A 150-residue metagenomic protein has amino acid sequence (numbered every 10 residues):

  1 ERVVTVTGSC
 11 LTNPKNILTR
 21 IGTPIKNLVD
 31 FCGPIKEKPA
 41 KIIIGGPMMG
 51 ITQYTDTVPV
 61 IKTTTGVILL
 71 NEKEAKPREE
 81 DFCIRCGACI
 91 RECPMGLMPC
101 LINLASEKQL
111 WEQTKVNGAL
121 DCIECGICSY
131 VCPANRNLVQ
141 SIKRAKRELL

Functional and structural regions predicted by a protein language model:
E1-A134, V139-A145, L149: Redox cofactor-anchoring modules in respiratory/redox and cofactor-processing assemblies
